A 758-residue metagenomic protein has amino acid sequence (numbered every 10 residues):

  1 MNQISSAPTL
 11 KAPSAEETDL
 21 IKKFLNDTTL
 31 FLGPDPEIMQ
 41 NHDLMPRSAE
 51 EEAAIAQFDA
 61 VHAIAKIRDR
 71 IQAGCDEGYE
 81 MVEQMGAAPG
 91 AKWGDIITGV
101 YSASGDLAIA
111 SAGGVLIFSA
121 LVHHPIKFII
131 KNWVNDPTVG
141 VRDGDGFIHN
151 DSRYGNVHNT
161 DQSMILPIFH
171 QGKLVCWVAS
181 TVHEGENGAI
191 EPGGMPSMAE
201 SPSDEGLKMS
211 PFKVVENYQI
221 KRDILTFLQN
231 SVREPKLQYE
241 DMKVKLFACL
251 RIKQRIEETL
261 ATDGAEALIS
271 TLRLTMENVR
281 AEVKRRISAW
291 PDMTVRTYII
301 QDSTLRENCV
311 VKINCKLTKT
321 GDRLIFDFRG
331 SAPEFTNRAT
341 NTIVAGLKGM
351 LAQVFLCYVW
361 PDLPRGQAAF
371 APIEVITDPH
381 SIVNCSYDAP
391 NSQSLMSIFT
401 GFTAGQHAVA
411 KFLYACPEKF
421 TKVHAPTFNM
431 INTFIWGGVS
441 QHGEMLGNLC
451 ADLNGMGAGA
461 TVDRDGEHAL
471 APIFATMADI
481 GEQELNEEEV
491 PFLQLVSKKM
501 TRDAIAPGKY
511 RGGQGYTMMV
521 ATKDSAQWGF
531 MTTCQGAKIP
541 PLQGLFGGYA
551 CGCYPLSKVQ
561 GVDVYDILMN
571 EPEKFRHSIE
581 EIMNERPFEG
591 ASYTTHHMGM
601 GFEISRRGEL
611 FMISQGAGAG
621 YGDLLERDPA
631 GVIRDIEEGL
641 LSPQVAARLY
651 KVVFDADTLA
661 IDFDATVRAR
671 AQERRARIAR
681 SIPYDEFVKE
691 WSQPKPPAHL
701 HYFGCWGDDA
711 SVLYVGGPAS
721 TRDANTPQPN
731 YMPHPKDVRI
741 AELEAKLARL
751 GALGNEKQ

Functional and structural regions predicted by a protein language model:
N2-D143, I148-H170, L174-Y731: Glycine/proline-enriched, intrinsically flexible loops and inter-domain linkers
M732, R739, K746-R749, L753: Heptad-repeat coiled-coil/leucine-zipper oligomerization helices
